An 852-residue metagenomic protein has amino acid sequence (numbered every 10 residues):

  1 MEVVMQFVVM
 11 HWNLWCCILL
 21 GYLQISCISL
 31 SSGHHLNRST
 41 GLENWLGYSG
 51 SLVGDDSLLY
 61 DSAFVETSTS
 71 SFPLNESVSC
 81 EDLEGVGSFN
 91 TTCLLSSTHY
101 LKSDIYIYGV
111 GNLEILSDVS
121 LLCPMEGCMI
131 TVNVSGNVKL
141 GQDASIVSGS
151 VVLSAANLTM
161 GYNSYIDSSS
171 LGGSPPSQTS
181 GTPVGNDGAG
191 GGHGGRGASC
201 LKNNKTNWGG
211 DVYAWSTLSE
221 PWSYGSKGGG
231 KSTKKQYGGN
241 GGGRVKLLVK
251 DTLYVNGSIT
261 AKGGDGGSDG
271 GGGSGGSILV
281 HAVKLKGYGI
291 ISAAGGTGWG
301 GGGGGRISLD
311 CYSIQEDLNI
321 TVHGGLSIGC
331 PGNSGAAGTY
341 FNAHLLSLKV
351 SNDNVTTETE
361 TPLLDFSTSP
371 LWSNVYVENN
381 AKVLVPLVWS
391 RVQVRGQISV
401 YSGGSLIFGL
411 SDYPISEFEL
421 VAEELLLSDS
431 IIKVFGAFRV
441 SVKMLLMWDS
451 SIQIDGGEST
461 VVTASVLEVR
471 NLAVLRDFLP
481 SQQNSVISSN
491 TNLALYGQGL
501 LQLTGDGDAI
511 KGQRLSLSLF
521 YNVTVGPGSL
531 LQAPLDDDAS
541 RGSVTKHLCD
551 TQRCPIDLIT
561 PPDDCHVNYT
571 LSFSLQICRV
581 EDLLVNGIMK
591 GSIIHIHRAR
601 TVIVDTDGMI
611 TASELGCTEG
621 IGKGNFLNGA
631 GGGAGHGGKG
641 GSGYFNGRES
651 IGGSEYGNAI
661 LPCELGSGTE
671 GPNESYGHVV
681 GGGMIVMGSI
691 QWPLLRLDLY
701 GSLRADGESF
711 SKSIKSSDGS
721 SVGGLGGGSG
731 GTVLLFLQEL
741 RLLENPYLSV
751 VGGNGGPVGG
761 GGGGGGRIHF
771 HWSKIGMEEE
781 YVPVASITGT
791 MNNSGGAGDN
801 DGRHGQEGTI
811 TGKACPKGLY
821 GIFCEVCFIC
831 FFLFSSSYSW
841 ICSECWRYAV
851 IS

Functional and structural regions predicted by a protein language model:
M1-L20: Classical eukaryotic N-terminal signal peptides for Sec-dependent ER targeting/secretion, especially the positively
Q6-F7, H11-W12, C827-C830, S835-Y848: Low-complexity basic/metal-binding stretches
L19-L58: N-terminal signal peptide
N37, N75, F89-N90, S96 (+13 more regions): N-linked glycosylation sites
G47, L52-D56, Y60-F64, S68-V78 (+18 more regions): Glycine-centric low-complexity/flexibility signal
D82-S148, L345-S347, N352, E360-P414 (+11 more regions): Beta-strand repeat architectures
G302-G324, L737, G766-S786, T790-N792: Extracellular, surface-exposed repeat/solenoid domains
